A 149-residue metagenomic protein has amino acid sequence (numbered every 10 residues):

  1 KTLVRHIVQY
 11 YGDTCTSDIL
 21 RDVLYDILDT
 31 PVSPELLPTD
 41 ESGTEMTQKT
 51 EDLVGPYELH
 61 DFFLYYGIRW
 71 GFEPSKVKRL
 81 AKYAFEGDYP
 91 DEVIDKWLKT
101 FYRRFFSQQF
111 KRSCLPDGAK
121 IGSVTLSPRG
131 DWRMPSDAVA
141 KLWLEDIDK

Functional and structural regions predicted by a protein language model:
K1-K149: ATP/NTP-dependent adenylation/nucleotidyl-transfer catalytic domains that generate, transfer, or process NMP-activated
